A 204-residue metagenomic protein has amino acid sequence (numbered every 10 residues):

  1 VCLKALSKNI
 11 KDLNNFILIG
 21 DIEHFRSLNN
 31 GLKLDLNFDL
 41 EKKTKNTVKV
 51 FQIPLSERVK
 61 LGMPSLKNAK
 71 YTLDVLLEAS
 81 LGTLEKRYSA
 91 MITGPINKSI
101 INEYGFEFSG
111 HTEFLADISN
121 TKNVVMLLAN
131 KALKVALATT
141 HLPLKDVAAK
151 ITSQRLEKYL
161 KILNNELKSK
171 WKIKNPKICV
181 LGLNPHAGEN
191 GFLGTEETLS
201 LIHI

Functional and structural regions predicted by a protein language model:
V1-H111, Q154-L201: Contiguous, glycine/small-aliphatic-enriched amphipathic segments in soluble metabolic enzymes
K49-V50, V124-M126, V135: Conserved beta-strand scaffold positions in the cores of enzyme catalytic domains, especially in NTP/NDP-utilizing
T112-D117: A glycine-rich helix N-cap at a beta->alpha junction
S119-K122: Phosphate-binding loop that captures ATP/GTP phosphates
L127-L128, K172: Short beta-strand
L128-Y159: Ligand-binding beta-strand-loop-alpha-helix segment within the catalytic cores of soluble metabolic enzymes
